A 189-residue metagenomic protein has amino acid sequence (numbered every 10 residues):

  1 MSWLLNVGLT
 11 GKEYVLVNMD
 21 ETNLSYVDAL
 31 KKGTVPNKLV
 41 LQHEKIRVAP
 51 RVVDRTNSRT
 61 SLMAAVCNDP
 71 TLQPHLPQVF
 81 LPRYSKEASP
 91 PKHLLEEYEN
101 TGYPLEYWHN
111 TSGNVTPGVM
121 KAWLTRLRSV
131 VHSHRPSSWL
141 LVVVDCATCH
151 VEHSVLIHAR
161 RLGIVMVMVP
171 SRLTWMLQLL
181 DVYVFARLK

Functional and structural regions predicted by a protein language model:
M1-K189: Phosphate-facing sequence motifs and polybasic nucleic-acid/acidic-lipid-binding regions
